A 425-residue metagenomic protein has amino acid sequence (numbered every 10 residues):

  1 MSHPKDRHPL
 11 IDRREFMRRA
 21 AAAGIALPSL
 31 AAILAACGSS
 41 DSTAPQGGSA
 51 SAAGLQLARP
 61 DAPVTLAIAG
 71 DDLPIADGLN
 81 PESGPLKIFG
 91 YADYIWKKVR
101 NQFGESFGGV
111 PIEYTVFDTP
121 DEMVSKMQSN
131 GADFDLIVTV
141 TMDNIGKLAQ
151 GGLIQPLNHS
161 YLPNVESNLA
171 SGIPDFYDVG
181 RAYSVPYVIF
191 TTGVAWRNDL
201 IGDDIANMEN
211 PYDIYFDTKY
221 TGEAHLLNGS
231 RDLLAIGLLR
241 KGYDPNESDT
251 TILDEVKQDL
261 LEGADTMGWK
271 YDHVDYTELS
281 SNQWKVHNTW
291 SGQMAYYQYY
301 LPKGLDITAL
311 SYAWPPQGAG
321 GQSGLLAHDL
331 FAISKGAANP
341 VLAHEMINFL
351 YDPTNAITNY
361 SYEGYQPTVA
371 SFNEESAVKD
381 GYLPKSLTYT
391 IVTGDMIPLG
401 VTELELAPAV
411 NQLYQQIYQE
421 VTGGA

Functional and structural regions predicted by a protein language model:
M1-E15, G24-A36: N-terminal secretory signal peptides
G38-Q46: Bacterial lipoprotein signal-peptidase II cleavage site
P63-K147: Early extracytoplasmic/lumenal segment of secretory-pathway proteins
D133-I137, Q155-A195, G222-A224, S323: A structural signal for short loop-to-beta-strand junctions that line the ligand-binding cleft of periplasmic/secreted
I145, H225-G237, D244-Y312: Ligand-binding pocket segment of bilobal, Venus flytrap-like solute-binding proteins
D213-G229, K241: Short loop->beta-strand "edge-of-pocket" segments that line small-molecule binding or catalytic clefts across diverse
D329-P398: Mature extracytoplasmic/periplasmic domains
I391-A425: Conserved C-terminal helix/tail region of periplasmic/extracytoplasmic solute-binding proteins
